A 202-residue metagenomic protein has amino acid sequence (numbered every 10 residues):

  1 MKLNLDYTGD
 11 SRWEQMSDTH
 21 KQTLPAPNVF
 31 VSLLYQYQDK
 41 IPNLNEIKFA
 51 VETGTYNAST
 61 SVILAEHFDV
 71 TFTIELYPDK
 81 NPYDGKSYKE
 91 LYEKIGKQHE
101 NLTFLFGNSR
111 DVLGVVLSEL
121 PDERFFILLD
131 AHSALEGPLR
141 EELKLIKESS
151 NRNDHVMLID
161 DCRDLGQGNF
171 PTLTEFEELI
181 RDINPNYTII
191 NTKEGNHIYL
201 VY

Functional and structural regions predicted by a protein language model:
M1-F126, A131-Y202: A short alpha-helical cap/connector motif
